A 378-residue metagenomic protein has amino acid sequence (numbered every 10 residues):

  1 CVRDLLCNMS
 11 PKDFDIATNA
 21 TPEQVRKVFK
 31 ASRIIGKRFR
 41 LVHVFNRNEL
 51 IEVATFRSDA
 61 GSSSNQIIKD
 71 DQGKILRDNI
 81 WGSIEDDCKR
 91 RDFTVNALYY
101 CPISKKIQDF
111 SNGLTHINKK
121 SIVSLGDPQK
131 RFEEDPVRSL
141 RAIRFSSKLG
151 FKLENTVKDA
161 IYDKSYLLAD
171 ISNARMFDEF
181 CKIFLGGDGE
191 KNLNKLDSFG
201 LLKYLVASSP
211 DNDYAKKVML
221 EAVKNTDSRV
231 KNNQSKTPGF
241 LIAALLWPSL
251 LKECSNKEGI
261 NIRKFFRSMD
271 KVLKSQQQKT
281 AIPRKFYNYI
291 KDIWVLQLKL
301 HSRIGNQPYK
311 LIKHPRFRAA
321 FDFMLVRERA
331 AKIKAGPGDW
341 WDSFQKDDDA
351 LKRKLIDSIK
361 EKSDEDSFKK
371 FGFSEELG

Functional and structural regions predicted by a protein language model:
C1-G378: Catalytic cores of the polymerase beta-like nucleotidyltransferase superfamily and closely associated nucleotide
